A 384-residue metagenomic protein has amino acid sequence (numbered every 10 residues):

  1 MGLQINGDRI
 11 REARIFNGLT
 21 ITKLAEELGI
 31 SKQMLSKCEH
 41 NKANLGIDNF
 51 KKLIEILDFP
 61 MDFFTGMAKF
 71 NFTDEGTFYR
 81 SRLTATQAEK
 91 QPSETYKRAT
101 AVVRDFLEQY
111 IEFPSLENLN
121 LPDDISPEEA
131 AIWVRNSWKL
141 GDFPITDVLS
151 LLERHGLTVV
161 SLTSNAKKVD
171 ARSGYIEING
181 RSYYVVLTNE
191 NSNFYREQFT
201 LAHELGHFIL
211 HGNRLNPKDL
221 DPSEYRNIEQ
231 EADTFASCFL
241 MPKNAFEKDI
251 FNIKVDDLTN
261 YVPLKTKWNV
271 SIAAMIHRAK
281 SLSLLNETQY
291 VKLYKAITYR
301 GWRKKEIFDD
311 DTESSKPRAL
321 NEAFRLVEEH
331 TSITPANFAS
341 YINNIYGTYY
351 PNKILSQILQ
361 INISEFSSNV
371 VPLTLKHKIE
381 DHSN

Functional and structural regions predicted by a protein language model:
M1-N384: Active-site hotspot residues in diverse enzymes, especially metal/ion-binding acidic/histidine motifs
